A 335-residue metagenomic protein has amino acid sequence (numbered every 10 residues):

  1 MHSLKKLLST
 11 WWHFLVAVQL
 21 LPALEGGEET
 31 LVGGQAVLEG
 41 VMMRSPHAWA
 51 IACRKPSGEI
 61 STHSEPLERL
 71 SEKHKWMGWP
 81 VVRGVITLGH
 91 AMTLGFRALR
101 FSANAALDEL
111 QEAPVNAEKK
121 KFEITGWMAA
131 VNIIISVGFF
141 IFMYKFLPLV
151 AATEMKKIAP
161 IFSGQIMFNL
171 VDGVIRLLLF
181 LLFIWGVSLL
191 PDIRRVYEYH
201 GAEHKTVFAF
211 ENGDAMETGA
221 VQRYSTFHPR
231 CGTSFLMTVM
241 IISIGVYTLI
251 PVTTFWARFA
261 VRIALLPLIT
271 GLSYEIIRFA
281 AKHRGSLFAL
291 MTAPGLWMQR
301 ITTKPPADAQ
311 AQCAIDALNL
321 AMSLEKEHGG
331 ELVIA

Functional and structural regions predicted by a protein language model:
M1-W11, L20-T30, N116-I158: Cytosolic-side membrane-entry/anchor segment at the start of a transmembrane helix
H2-P114: Divalent-cation
L4-L8, W12, A23-G33, V37 (+6 more regions): Polar-ligand-bearing catalytic/cofactor-coordination segments of membrane-embedded or membrane-tethered inner-membrane
A48, W76-F101, D172-Y197, I269-K282: Hydrophobic alpha-helical membrane-embedded segments
E72-K73, L88, A98-A113, K121 (+4 more regions): Multi-pass alpha-helical transmembrane bundle typical of ion/small-solute transporters and intramembrane aspartyl
F101-A105, V137-I161, V239-V261, T270 (+1 more regions): Juxtamembrane "helix exit" motif at the C-terminal ends of alpha-helical transmembrane segments in multi-pass membrane
A113-F122, A151-L170, I250-A260, F279-A289 (+1 more regions): Membrane interface segments of multi-pass transport proteins and intramembrane proteases
T125-F142, Y224-L249: Transmembrane alpha-helical segments and their cytosolic interface motifs in multi-pass membrane proteins
